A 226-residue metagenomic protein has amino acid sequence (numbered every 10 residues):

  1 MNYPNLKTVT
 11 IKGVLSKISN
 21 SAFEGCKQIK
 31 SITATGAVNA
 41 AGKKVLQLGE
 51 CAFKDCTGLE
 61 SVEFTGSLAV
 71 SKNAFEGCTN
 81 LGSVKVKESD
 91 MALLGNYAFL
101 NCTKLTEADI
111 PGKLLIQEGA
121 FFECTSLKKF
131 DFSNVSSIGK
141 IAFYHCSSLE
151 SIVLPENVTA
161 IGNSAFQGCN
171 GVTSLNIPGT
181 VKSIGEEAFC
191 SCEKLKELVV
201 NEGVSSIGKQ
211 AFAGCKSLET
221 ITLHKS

Functional and structural regions predicted by a protein language model:
Y3-K17, K27-Q47, T57-A69, T79-L93 (+6 more regions): Structural signature of tandem-repeat unit edges
S19-E24, G49-A52, S71-E76, G95-A98 (+5 more regions): Consensus positions within tandem repeat domains that build extended binding/scaffold surfaces
